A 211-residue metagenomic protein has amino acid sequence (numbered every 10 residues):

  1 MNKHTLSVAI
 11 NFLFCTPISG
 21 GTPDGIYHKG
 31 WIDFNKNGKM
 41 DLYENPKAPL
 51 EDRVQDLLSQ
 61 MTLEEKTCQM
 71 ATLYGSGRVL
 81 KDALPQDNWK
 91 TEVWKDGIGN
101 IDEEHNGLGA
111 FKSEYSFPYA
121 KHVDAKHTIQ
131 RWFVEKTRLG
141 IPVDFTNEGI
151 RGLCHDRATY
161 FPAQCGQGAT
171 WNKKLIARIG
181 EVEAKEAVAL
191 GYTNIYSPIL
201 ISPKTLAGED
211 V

Functional and structural regions predicted by a protein language model:
M1-T5: Positively charged n-region of N-terminal signal peptides that target proteins for export
S7-T16: Bacterial N-terminal signal peptides
G21-V211: N-terminal beta-rich core of secreted/periplasmic extracellular enzymes
